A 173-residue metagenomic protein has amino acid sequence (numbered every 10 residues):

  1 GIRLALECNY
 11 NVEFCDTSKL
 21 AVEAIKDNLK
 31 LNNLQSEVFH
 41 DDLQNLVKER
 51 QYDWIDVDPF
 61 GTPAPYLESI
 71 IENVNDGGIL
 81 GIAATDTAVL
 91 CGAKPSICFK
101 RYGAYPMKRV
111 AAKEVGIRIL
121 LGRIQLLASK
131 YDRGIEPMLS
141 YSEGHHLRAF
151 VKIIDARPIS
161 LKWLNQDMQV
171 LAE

Functional and structural regions predicted by a protein language model:
G1-E173: SAM-dependent transferase fold signal centered on methyltransferase-like domains, encompassing both Class I
